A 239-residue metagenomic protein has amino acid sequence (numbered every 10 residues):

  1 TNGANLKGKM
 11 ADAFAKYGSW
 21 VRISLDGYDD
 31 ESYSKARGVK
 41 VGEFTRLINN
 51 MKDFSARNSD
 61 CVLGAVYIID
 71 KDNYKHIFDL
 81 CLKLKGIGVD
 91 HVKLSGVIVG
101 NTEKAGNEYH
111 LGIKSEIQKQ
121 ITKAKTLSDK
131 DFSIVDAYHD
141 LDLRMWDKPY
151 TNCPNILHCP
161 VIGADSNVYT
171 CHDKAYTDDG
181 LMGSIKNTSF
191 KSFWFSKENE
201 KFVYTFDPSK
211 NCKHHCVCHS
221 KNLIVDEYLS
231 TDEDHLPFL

Functional and structural regions predicted by a protein language model:
G3-N5: Short beta-strand->alpha-helix junction loop in the catalytic core of nucleotide-activated group-transfer enzymes
K9: Glycine-rich, charge-decorated loop segments at or immediately adjacent to ligand/cofactor-binding or catalytic sites
D12-T188, S192, Y228, L236: Radical SAM enzyme [4Fe-4S]-AdoMet core and its adjacent flexible, acidic and glycine-rich loops/tails across
D147, P208-K210, T231: Short loop/turn hinge sites at secondary-structure boundaries
K174-L223: Membrane-interface junctions of multi-pass transporters
N222-L239: Terminal, non-catalytic domain-edge segments
